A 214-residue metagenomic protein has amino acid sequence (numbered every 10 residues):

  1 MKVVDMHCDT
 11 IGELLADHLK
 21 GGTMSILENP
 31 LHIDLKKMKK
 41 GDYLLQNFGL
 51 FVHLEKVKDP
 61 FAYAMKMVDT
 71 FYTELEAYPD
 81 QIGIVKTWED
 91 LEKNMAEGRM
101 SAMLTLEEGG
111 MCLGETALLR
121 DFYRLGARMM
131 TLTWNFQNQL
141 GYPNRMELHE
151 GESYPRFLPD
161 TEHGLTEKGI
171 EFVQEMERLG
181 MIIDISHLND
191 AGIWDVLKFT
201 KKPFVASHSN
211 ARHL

Functional and structural regions predicted by a protein language model:
M1-Y154, L158-P159, R212-L214: N-terminal hydrophobic targeting/anchoring segments and the immediately downstream early-domain regions of hydrolases
C8, L188, S209: Active-site metal-binding loops of divalent metal-dependent hydrolases
G114-R124, H149-V205: Histidine/acidic residue-rich metal-binding segments in metalloenzymes
D190-A191, A211-H213: Short, catalytically relevant binding-site loops at active-site mouths
